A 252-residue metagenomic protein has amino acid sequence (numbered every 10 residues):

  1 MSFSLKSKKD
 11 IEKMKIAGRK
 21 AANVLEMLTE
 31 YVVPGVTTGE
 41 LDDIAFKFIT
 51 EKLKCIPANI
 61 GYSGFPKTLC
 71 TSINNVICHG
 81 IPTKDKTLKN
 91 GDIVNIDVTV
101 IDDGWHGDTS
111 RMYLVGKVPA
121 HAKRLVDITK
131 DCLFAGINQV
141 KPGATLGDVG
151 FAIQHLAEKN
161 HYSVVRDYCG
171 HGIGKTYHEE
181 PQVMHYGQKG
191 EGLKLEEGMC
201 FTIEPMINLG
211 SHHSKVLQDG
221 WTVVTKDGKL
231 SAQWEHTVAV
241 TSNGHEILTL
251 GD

Functional and structural regions predicted by a protein language model:
M1-D252: Active-site neighborhoods and metal-handling regions in enzymes and metal-associated proteins
